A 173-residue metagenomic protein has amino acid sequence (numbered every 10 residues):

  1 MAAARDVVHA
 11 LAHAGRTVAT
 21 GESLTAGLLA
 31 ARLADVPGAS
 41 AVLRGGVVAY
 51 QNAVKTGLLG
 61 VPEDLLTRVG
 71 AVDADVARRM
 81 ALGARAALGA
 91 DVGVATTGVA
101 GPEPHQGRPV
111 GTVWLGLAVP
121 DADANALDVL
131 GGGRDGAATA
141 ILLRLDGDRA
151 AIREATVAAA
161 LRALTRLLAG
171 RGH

Functional and structural regions predicted by a protein language model:
M1-H173: Short alpha-helical segments enriched in small residues
